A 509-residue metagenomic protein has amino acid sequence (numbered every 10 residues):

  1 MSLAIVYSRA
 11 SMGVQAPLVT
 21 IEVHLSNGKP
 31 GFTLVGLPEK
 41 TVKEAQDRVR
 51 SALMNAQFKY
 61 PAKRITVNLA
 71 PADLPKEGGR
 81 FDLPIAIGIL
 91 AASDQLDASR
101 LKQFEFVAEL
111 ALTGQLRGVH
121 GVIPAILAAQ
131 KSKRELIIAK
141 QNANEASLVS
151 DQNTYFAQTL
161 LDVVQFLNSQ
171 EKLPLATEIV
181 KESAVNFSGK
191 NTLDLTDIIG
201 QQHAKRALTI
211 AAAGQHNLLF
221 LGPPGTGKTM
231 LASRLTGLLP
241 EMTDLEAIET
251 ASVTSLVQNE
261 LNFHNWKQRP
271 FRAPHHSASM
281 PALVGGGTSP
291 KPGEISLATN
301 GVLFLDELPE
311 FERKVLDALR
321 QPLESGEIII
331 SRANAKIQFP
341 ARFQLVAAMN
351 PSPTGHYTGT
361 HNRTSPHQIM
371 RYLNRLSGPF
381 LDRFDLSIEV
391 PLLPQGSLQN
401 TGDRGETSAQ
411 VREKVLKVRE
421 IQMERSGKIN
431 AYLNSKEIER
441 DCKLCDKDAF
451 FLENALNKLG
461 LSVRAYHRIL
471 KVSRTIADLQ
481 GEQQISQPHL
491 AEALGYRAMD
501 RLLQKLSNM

Functional and structural regions predicted by a protein language model:
M1-L219, P223-T229, W266, S331 (+2 more regions): Peripheral, non-AAA+ core regions of ATP-driven protein-machinery
V35, T41-Q46, P61, N68-G78 (+2 more regions): Basic, amphipathic alpha-helical bundle interface domains used for macromolecular binding and assembly
R48, A52, I85, P124-A128 (+10 more regions): Alpha-helical scaffold elements adjacent to nucleotide-binding pockets in ATP/GTP-utilizing enzyme cores
Y60-K63, R100-L101, K131-S132, S150 (+8 more regions): Short loop/turn elements that form and flank the Walker-type P-loop nucleotide-binding site in RecA-like NTPase cores
T209, H264-N265, P270, P281-L303 (+1 more regions): Conserved alpha-helical scaffold flanking the Walker A/P-loop in AAA+ ATPase domains
L219-E260, S325: Walker A/P-loop
E246-S279, G286-G287, L433-E437, C442-K443 (+2 more regions): Conserved inter-motif catalytic segment of the P-loop NTP-binding fold
N300, D306-L308, A318: Walker B catalytic acidic pair
